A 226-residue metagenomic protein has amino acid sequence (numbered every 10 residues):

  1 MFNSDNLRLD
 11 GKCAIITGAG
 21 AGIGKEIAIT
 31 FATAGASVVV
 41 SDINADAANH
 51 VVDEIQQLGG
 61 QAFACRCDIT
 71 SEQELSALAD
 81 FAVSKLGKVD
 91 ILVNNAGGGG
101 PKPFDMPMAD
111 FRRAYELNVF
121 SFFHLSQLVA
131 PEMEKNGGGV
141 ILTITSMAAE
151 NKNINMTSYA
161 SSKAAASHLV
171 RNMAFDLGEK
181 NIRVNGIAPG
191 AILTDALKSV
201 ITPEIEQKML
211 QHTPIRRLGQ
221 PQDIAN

Functional and structural regions predicted by a protein language model:
R8-V38: Canonical Rossmann dinucleotide-binding motif of NAD(H)/NADP(H)-dependent dehydrogenases/reductases, specifically
K102-Y115, L197, M209: Substrate-binding pocket helix/loop in short-chain dehydrogenase/reductase
M106, K152-A160, N172: Active-site loop-to-helix junction immediately N-terminal to the catalytic Tyr of the SDR YXXXK motif in Rossmann-fold
S126, S162, V170: Active-site helix of classical SDR
P131, F175-D176: Alpha-helical segment proximal to the catalytic Tyr-Lys
S146: Residue(s) in the substrate-gating loop at a strand-loop-helix junction that position the organic substrate next
N151-T157, E179-K180, R216, P221: Active-site loop immediately N-terminal to the catalytic Tyr-X3-Lys motif of short-chain dehydrogenase/reductase
